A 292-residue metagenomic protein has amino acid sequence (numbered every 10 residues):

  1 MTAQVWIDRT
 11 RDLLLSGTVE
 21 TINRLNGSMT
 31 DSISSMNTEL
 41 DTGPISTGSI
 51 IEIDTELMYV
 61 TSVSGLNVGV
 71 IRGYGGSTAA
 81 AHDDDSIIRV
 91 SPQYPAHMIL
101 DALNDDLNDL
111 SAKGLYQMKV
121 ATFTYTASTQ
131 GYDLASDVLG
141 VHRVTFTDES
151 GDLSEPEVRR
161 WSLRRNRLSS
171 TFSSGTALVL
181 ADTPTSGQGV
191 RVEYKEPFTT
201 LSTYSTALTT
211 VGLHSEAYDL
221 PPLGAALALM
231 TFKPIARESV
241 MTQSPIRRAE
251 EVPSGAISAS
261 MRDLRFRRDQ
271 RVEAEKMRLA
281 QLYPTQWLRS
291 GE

Functional and structural regions predicted by a protein language model:
M1-T18, V90-L115, F146-E149, S154-E292: Internal mixed-charge
T2-D83, K113-L134: Autoprocessing Asn-cyclization modules and mimics
G43-I45, L139, T185-S186: Short proline/glycine-enriched turn/loop motifs at strand-loop junctions of beta-rich domains
S46-D54, V144, P221-A226: Short hydrophobic/aromatic-rich beta-strand motifs
I51, D85-I88, V190: Generic structural signal for buried aliphatic residues
A79-Q93: Terminal, basic amphipathic appendages of nucleotide-handling enzymes
V120-D137, S202-S215: Surface-exposed ligand/attachment interfaces on beta-rich extracellular proteins
V138-T147: Short polybasic amphipathic segments
